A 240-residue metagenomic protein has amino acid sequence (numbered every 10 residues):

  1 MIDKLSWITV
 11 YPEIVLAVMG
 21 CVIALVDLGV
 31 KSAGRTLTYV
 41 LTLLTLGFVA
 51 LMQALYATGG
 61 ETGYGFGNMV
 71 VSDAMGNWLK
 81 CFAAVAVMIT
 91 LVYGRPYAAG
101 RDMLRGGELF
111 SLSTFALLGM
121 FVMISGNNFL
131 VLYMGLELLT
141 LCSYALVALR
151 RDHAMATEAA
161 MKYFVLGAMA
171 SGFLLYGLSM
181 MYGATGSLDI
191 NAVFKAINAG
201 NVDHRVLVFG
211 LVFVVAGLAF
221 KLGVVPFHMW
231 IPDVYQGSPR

Functional and structural regions predicted by a protein language model:
M1-R240: Alpha-helical transmembrane segments of multi-pass membrane proteins predominantly involved in bioenergetics
